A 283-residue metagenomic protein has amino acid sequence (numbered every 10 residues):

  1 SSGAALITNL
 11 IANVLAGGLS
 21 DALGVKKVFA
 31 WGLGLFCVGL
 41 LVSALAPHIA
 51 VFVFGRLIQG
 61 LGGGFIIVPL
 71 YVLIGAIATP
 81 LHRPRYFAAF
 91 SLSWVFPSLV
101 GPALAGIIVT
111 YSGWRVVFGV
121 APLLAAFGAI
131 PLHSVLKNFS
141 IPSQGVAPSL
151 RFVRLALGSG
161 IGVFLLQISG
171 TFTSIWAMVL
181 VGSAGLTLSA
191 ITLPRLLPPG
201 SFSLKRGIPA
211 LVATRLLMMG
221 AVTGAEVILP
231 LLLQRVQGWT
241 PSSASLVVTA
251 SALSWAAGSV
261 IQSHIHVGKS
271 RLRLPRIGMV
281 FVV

Functional and structural regions predicted by a protein language model:
S1-L15, G200-V283: 12-transmembrane solute porter fold
L10-P47: Conserved MFS/SLC helix-loop-helix module at the cytosolic interface between two early adjacent transmembrane helices
L19-S20, L104-S112, L233-Q234, I265-H266: Interfacial helix-cap and linker-helix signal at transmembrane-aqueous boundaries of multi-pass secondary transporters
G24, L45-V51, T79, S112-G113 (+1 more regions): Helix-breaking motifs and short loop linkers at transmembrane-helix boundaries and internal kinks in secondary membrane
G39-V42, A50-Q59: Paired small-residue
L57-L92, L132, L136: Cytoplasmic helix-loop-helix junction between adjacent transmembrane helices in 12-TM secondary transporters
G60-V68, P97-L99, M219, T223: Small-residue-rich segments within alpha-helical transmembrane domains of MFS-like 12-TM solute carriers
S112-R215: Hydrophobic transmembrane-helix bundles of small-molecule transporters
